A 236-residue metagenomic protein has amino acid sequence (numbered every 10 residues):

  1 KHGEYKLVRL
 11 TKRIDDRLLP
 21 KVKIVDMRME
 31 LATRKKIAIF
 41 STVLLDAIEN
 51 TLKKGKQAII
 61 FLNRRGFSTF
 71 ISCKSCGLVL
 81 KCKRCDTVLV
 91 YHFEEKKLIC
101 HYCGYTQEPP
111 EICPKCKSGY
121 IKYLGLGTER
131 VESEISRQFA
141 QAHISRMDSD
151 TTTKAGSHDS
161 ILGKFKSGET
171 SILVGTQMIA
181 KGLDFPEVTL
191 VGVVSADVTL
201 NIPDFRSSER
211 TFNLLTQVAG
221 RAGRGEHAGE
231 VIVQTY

Functional and structural regions predicted by a protein language model:
K1-Y236: Inter-lobe coupling/hinge segments of SF2-like helicase ATPases
